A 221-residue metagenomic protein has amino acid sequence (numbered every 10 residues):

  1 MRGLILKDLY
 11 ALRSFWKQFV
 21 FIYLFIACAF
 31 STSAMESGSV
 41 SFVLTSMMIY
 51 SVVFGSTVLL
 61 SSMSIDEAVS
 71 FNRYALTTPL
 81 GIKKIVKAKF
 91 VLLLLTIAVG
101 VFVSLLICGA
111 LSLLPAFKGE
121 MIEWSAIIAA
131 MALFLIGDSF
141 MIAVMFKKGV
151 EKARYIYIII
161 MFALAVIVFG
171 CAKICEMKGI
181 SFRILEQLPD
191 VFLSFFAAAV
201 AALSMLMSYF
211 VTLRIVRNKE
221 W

Functional and structural regions predicted by a protein language model:
M1-S70, A88-W221: Hydrophobic alpha-helical transmembrane segments of membrane proteins
L76-I82: Short helix-to-coil transition segments within interhelical loops that connect adjacent transmembrane helices
K84-V86: Alpha-helix N-cap/helix-start motif at helix boundaries, enriched for small hydrophobics
